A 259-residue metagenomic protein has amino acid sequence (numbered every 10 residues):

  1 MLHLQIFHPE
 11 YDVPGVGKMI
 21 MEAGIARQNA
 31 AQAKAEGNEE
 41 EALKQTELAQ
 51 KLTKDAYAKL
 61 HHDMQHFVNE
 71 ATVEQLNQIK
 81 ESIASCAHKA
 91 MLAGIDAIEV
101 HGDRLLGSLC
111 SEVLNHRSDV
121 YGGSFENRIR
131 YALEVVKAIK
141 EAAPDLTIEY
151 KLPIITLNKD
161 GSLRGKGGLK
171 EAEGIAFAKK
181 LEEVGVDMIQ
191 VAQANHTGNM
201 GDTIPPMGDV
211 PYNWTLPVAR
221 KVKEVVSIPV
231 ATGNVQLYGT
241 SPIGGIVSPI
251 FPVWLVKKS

Functional and structural regions predicted by a protein language model:
M1-S259: Flavin-dependent oxidoreductase catalytic cores
